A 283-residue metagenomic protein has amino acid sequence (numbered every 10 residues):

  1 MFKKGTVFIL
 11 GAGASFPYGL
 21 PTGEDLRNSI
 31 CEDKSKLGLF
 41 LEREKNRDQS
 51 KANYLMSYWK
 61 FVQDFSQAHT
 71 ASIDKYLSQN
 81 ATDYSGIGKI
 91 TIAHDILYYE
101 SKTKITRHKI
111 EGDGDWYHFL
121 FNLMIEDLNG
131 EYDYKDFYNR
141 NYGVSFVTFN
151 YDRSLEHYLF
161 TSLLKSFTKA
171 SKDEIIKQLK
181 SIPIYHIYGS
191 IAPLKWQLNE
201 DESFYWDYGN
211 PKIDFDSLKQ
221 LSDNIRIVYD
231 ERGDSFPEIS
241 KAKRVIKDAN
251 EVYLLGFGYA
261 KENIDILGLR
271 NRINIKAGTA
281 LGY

Functional and structural regions predicted by a protein language model:
M1-Y18, G23-S29, D33, N199 (+1 more regions): SIR2/sirtuin-family catalytic core signature
F2-T6, D33, G38-G189, I239 (+5 more regions): Active-site periphery "cap/insert" segments of enzyme catalytic domains
R27-S29, K165-T168, S203-G209, N271-I275: Short, low-complexity, polar/charged sequence segments that are solvent-exposed and flexible
E32-K36, A170-D173, Y208-F215, G256 (+1 more regions): Glycine-rich loops and low-complexity Gly/Arg-rich segments that provide flexible linkers or classic glycine-based
I105-E111, Y142, S222-D234: Surface-exposed cleft-lining segments at the edges of enzyme active sites
G189-A192, Y283: Residues that form or immediately flank small-molecule/cofactor binding pockets and catalytic motifs
P193-I227: Redox- and metal-dependent alpha/beta enzyme cores, enriched for Fe-S-associated oxidoreductases and cofactor-handling
